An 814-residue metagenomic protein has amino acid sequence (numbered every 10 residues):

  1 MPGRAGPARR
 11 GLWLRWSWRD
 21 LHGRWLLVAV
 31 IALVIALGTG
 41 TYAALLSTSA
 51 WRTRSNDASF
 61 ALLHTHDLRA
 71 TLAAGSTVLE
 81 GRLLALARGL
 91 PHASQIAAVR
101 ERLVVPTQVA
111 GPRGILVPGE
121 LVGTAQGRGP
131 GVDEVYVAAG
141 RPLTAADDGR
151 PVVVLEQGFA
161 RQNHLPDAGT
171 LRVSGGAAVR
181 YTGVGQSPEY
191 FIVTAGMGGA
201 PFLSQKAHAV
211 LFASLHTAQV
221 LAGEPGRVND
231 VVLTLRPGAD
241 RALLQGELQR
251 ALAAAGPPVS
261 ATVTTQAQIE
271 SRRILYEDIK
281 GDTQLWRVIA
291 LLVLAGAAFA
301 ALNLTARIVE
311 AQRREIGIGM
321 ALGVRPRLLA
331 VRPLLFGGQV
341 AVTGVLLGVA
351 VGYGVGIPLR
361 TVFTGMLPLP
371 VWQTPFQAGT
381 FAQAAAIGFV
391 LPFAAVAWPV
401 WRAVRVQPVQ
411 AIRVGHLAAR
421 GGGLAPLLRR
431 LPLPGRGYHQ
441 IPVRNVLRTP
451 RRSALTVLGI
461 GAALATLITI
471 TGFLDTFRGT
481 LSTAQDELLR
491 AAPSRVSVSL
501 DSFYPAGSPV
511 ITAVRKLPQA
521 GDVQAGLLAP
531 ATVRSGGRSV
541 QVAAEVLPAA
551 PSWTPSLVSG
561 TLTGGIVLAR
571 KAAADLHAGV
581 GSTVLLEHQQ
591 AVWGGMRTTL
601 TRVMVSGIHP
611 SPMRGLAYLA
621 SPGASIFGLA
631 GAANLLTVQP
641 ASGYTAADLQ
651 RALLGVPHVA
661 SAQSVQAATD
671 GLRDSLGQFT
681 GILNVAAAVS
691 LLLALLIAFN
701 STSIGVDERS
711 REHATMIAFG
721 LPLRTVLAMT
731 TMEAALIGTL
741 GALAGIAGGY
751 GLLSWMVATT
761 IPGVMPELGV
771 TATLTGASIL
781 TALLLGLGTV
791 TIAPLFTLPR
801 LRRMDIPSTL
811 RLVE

Functional and structural regions predicted by a protein language model:
M1-A295, R307-E310, P326-R327, I357 (+9 more regions): Membrane transport/envelope proteins' first extracytoplasmic loop
R10, L14-W18, A29, Q268-R272 (+12 more regions): Alpha-helical membrane-protein architecture signal
D20, R24, F299-V340, I697-G738: Interfacial "coupling" helices/loops that link adjacent transmembrane helices in transporter permeases
W25-W51, G338, L346, R451-T476: Short, strongly hydrophobic transmembrane alpha-helices
D67-L79, G435-T563, V567-K571, G579 (+2 more regions): Juxtamembrane segments of multi-pass membrane proteins
A295, L302-T305, R314, G338-L369 (+4 more regions): Small-residue-rich transmembrane alpha-helices
V406-G422, R802-E814: Short cytosolic juxtamembrane segments of multi-pass membrane proteins
A525-G526, N634-P640, L649-L753, P762 (+5 more regions): C-terminal transmembrane helical bundles of large multi-pass transporters and their helix-start/helix-kink determinants
